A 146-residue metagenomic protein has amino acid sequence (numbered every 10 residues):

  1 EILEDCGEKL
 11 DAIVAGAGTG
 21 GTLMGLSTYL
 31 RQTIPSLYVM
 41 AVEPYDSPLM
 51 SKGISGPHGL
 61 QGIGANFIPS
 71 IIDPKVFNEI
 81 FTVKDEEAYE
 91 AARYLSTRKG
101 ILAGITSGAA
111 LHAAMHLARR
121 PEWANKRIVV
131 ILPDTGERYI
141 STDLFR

Functional and structural regions predicted by a protein language model:
E1-L37: Glycine-rich ThDP/TPP pyrophosphate-binding loop and its adjacent helix/strand module within ThDP-dependent enzymes
I2, I13-V14, G20, V39 (+4 more regions): Buried hydrophobic positions in well-ordered alpha/beta secondary-structure cores of metabolic enzymes
K9, Q32-A41, L117-R127: Phosphate-handling active-site elements
G16-L26, T106-A114, Y139: Short glycine/serine/threonine-rich phosphate/pyrophosphate-binding segments that cradle anionic phosphate groups
A17-G18, E43-P48, L132-E137: Acidic, glycine-rich active-site loops and adjacent beta-strand->loop/helix elements that engage anionic groups
R31-I105, D143-R146: Active-site/ligand-binding loops adjacent to catalytic centers
N66, M115-R146: Phosphate-binding loop/pocket of nucleotide- and phosphate-handling active sites
A88, L95, L111-R120: A short, acidic, amphipathic alpha-helical segment used as a generic capping/interface helix at domain edges
